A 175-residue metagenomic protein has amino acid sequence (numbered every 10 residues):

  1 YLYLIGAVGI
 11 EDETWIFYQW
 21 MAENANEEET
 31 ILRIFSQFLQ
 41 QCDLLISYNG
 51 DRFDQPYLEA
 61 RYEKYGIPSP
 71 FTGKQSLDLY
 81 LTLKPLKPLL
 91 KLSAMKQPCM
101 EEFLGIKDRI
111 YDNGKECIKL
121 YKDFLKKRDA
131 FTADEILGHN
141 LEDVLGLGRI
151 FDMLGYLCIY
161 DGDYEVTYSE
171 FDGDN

Functional and structural regions predicted by a protein language model:
Y1, W20, T30-F35, A60 (+3 more regions): Surface-exposed beta-strand edges and their flanking turn/coil or helix-capping segments
Y1-Q40: Conserved RNase H-like, two-metal-ion catalytic cores of nucleic-acid enzymes
Y3-L4, G9-D12, L44, G50-I150: Metal-dependent phosphoesterase core characteristic of DEDDh/y 3'-5' exonuclease domains
W20, G73, K115-E116, G155 (+1 more regions): Residue-level detector of alpha-helical recognition elements and their boundaries
A22, Y48-N49: Conserved residues at beta->alpha junctions
Q37-Q41, K64-I67, Y156: Secondary-structure boundary motif
D134, G138-N175: Acidic two-metal-ion nuclease catalytic site recognized across multiple nuclease folds, prominently DnaQ/RNase D-T
